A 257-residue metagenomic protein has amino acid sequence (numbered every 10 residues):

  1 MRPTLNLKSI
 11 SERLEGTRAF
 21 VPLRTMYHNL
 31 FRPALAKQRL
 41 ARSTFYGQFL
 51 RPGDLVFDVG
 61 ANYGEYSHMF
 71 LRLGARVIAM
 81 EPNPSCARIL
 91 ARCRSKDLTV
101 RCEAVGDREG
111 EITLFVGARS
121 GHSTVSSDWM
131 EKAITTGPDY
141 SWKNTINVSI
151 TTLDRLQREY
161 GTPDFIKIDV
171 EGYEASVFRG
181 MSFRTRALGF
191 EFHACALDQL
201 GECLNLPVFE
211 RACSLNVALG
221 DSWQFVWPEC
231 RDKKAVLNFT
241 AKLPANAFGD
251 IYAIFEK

Functional and structural regions predicted by a protein language model:
M1-K257: Phosphate/nucleotide-binding beta-alpha loop and adjacent structural elements of enzyme active sites
